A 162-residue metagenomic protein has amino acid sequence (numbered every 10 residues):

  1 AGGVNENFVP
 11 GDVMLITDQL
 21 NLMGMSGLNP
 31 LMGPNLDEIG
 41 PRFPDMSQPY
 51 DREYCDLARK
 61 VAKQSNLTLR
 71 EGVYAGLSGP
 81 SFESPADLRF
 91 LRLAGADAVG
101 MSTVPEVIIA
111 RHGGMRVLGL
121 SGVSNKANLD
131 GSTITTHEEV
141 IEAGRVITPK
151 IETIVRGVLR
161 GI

Functional and structural regions predicted by a protein language model:
A1-G131, H137-I162: Glycine-rich phosphate- or other oxyanion-binding loops that anchor nucleotides, phosphorylated ligands
